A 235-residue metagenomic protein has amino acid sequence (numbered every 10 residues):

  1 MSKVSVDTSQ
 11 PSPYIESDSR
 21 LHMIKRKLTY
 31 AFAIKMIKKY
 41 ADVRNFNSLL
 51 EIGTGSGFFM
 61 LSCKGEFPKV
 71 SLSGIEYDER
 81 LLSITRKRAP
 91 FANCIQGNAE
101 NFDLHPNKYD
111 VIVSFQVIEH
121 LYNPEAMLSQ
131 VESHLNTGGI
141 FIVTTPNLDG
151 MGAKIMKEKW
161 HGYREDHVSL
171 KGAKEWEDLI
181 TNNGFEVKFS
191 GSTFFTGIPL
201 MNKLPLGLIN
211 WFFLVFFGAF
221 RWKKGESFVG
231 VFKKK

Functional and structural regions predicted by a protein language model:
M1-N107, V111, F115, E125-L128 (+2 more regions): Conserved N-terminal segment of class I S-adenosyl-L-methionine
V6-F32, M36, E100, Y122-V131 (+1 more regions): S-adenosyl-L-methionine-dependent methyltransferase catalytic module, highlighting the catalytic core
K69, F91, G138, G184-V187: A generic structural signal for alpha->beta connector loops
Q116-H120: A short His-aromatic
